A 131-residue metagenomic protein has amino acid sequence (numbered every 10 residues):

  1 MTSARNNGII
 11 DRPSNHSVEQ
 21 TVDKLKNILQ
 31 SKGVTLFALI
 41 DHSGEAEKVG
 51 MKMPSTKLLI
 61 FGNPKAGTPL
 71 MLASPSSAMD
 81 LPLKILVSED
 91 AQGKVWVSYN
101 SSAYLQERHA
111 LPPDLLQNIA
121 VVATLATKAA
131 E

Functional and structural regions predicted by a protein language model:
M1-G33: Terminal, regulation- and interaction-focused segments at domain boundaries
N7, P54-T56, Q92: Sequence-level motif detector for i,i+2 pairs with an aromatic at +2
R12, L83-I85: A structural signal for short, well-ordered beta-strand segments
V22, N27-I28, K32-V34, A38 (+1 more regions): N-terminal hydrophobic signal/anchor transmembrane helix of membrane proteins
Q30, F37-L83: Compact, glycine-rich, soluble single-domain proteins
Q30-K32, T56-L58, S77-L81, Y99 (+2 more regions): Short, low-complexity, polar/charged sequence segments that are solvent-exposed and flexible
V87-P112: Beta-strand/loop substructures that line and gate deep hydrophobic ligand-binding cavities in soluble
E107-E131: Well-ordered alpha/beta subsegment
